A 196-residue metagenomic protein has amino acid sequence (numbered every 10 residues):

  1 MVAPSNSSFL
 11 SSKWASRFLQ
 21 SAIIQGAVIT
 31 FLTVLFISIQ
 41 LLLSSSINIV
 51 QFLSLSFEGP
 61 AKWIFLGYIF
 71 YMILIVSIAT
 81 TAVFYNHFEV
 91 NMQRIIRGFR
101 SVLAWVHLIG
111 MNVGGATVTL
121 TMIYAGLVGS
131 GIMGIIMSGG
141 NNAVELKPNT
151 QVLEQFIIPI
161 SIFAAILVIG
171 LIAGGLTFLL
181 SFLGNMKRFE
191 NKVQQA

Functional and structural regions predicted by a protein language model:
M1, E89-I96: Glycine-centered secondary-structure boundary/capping sites
M1, Q195-A196: Intrinsically disordered terminal tails
V2-S12: Cytosolic juxtamembrane amphipathic/interface segments immediately preceding and feeding into a transmembrane helix
S11, R94-S101: Membrane-interface helix-boundary motifs at transmembrane edges
A15-M92, V102-R188, K192-Q195: Hydrophobic cores of alpha-helical transmembrane segments in multi-pass integral membrane proteins
